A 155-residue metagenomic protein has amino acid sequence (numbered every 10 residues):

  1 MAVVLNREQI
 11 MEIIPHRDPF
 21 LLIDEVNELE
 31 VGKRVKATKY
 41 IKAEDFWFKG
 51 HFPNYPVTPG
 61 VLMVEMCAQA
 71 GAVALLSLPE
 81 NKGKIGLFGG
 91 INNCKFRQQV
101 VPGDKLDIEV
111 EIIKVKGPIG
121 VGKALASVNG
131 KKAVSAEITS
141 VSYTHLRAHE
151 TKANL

Functional and structural regions predicted by a protein language model:
A2-V4, G71-D107, A133-S135, V141: Hydrophobic beta-strand-centered segment that forms part of the acyl-chain substrate-binding groove
R7-R17: Short aromatic-glycine motifs in intrinsically disordered, low-complexity regions
D18-T58: Catalytic strand-loop segment that frames the active site of acyl-thioester-processing enzymes
L22, A37, I108-E109, G122-A124 (+1 more regions): Hydrophobic residues positioned within well-ordered beta-strands of beta-sheet architectures
V26, N92-N129: Hydrophobic beta-sheet segments that form the core/acyl-binding groove of ACP/CoA-dependent acyl-chain-processing
V26, T58-N81: Active-site helix/loop of acyl-thioester processing domains in fatty-acid/polyketide metabolism, spanning hotdog-fold
I41-A43, K114, V128, S142: Beta-strand elements of well-folded, non-transmembrane domains
T144-T151: Conserved small/polar residues in nucleotide/adenosyl-binding loops
